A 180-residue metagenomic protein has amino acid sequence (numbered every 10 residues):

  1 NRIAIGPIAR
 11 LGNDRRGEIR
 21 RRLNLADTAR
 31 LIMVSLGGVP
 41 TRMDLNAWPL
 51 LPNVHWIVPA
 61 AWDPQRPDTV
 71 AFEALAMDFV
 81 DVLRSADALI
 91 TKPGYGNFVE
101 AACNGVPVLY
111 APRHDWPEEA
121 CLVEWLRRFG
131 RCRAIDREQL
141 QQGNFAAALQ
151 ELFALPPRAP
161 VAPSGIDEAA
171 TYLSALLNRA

Functional and structural regions predicted by a protein language model:
N1-R2: A short, active-site helix/loop in glycosyltransferases that binds the activated sugar's phosphate group
I5-A88, F98: Donor-nucleotide binding loops and adjacent catalytic segments primarily of GT-B fold Leloir glycosyltransferases
V34-G37, T91, A111-P112, R137: Glycine- and other small-residue-rich loops at beta-strand/loop junctions that grip anionic moieties
D44-A47, V54, A61, R66 (+5 more regions): Catalytic cores of transferase enzymes with a strong primary signal for eukaryotic protein kinases
L50, A102, R127: Anion (oxyanion) recognition and catalysis
A71-A74, P107-E151: Nucleotide-sugar donor-binding patch of glycosyltransferase catalytic domains
D78-C121: A donor-sugar binding/catalytic signature common to diverse glycosyltransferases and related nucleotide-sugar
N144-A180: C-terminal amphipathic helix plus adjacent low-complexity, charged tail appended to glycosyltransferase catalytic
